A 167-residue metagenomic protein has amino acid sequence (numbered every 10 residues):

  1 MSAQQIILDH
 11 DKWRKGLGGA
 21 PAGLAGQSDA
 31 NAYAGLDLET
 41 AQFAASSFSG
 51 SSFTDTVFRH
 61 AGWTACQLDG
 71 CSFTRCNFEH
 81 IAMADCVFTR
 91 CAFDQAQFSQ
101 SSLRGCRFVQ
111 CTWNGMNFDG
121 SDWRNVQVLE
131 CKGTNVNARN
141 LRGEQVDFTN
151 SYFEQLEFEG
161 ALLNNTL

Functional and structural regions predicted by a protein language model:
A3-D9, K15-L167: Tandem repeat scaffolds
